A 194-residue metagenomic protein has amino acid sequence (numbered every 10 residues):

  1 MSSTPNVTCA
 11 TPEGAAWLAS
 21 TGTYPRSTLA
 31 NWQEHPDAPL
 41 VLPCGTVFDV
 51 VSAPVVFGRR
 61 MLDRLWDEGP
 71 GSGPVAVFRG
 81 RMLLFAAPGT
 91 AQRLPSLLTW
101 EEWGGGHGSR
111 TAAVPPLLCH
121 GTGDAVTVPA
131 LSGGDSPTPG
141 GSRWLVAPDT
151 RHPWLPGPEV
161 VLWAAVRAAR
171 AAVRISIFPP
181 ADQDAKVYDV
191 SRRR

Functional and structural regions predicted by a protein language model:
M1-R79, P88-R93, L145-R194: Signature for HUH/AEP ssDNA processing cores
L65-D149, V161: Metal-dependent DNA replication initiation modules
